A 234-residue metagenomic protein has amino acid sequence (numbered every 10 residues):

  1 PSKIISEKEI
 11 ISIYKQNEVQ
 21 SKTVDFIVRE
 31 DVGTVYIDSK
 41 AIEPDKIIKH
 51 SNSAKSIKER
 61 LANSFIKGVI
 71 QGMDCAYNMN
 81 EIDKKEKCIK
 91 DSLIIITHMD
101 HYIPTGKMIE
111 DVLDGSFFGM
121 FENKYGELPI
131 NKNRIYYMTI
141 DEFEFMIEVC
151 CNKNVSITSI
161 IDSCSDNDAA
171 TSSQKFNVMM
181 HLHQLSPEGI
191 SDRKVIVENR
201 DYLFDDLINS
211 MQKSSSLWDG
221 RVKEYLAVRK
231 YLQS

Functional and structural regions predicted by a protein language model:
P1-S21, F26: A short acidic/basic microdomain associated with nuclease active sites
K3, D25, G33-I37, K90-I94: Beta-sheet entry/capping signal
N17-E18, F26-R29, D83-K87: A general structural signal for short secondary-structure junctions and capping/turn motifs
V28-I47: Active-site beta-strand-loop-beta-strand hairpin of nuclease catalytic cores that positions key catalytic residues
D38-S39, I48-H50, T105-M108: Short conserved micro-motifs at the rims of enzyme active sites and ligand-binding pockets
A41-I94: Catalytic cores of nucleic-acid endonucleases
T97-Y231: Polybasic (Lys/Arg-rich)
